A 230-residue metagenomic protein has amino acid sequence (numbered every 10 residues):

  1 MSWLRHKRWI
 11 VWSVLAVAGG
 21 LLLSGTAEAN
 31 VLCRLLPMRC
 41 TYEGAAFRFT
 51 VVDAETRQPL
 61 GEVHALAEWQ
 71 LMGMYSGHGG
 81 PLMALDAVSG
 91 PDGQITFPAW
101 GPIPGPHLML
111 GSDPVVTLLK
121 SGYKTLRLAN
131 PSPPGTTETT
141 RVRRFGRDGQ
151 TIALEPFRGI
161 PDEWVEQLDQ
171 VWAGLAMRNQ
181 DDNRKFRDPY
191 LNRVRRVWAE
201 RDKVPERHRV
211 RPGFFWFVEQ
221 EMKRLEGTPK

Functional and structural regions predicted by a protein language model:
S2-L15: N-terminal Sec-pathway targeting helices
V17-L22: Hydrophobic core
G25-P59, L175, R184, D188 (+1 more regions): Beta-strand-rich domain onsets/edges
N30-C40, P133-Q170: Extracellular beta-sheet/turn segments enriched in Thr/Pro/Gly and aliphatic residues
M38-C40, Y75-H78, G105-M109: Short consensus segments that form the blades of beta-propeller domains, in both extracellular/periplasmic
E55-M74, L175-Q180: Short, ordered, surface-exposed loop/turn motifs in non-cytosolic proteins
G73-W100: Short, acidic Ser/Thr/Gly-rich low-complexity loop/linker segments typical of extracellular and cell-surface proteins
P104-G135: A short, solvent-exposed loop/turn motif at the edges and junctions of modular extracellular/periplasmic domains
